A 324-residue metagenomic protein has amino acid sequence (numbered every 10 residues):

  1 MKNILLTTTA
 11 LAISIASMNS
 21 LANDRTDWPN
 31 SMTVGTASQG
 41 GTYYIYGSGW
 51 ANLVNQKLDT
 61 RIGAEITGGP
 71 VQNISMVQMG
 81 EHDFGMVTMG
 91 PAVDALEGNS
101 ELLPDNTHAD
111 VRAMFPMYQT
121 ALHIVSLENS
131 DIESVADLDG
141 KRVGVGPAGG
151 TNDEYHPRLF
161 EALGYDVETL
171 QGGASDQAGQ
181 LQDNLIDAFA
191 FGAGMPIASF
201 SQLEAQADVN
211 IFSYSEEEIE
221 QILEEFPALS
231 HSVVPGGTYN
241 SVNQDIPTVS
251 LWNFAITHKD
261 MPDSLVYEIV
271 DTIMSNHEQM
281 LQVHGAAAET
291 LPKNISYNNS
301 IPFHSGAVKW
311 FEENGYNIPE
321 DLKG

Functional and structural regions predicted by a protein language model:
M1-T8: Bacterial N-terminal signal peptides that target proteins for export
S17-N19: N-terminal signal peptide c-region/cleavage motif recognized by signal peptidases
P29-I62, T120-D183, E278, Y297 (+1 more regions): Bilobed "Venus flytrap"/periplasmic-binding protein-like clamshell domains and structurally analogous long
P29-N30, D176, Q182-N184, A193-I211 (+3 more regions): An extracytoplasmic/periplasmic, membrane-proximal ligand-sensing/linker region
T42-Q78, F84, V242-N243: Extracytoplasmic small-molecule ligand-binding "clamshell" domains of the periplasmic binding protein/Venus flytrap
Q78-V111: N-terminal segment of the mature folded domain
M89-P91, G98-L102, D166-I256, D260-M261: Pocket-lining segment of extracytoplasmic ligand-binding domains
R142-H156, P227-N299: Ligand-binding clefts/hinges and TM-proximal coupling segments of bilobed small-molecule sensing domains
